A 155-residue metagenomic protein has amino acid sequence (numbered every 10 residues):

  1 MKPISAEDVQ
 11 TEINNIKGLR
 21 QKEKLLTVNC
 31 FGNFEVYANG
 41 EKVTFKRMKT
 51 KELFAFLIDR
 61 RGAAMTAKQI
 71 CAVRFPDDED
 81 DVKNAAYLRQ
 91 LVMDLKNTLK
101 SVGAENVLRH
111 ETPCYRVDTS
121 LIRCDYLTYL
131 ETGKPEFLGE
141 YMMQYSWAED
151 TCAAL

Functional and structural regions predicted by a protein language model:
I4-L155: Intrinsically disordered, low-complexity protein-interaction/activation regions
